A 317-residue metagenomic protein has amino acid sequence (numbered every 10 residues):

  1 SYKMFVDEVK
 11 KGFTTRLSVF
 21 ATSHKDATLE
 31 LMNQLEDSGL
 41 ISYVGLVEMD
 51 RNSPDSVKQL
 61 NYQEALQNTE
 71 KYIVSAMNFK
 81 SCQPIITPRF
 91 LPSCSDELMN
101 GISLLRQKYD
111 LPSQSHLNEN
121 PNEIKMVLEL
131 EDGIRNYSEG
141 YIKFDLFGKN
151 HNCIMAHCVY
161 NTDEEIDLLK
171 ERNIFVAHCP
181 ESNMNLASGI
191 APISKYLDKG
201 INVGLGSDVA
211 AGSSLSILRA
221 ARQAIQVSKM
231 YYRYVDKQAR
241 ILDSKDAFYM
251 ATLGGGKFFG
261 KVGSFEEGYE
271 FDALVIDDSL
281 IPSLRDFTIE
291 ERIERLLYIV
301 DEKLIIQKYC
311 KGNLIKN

Functional and structural regions predicted by a protein language model:
S1-A27, P88, P92-L98: Divalent metal-binding segments
E8-L17, K80-I85, F144-N152, N173-A177 (+1 more regions): Short, surface-exposed connector motifs at secondary-structure boundaries
F13, L35, I86, H116 (+10 more regions): Divalent metal-coordination and catalytic microenvironments
T28-V159: Metal-coordinating catalytic core of metallo-dependent amide/deamination hydrolases
V47-D50, E119, P180-N185, V209-A211: Short, acidic/turn-prone active-site loops that include or flank metal/cofactor- and phosphate-binding residues
K143-K149, I193-P282: His/Asp/Glu-enriched, well-ordered alpha-helical/loop segment that forms or immediately abuts the divalent-metal
N161-E164, K170-I201, L205-S207: A conserved active-site cap/scaffold subdomain adjacent to cofactor or substrate pockets
E270-N317: C-terminal cap of metal-dependent C-N hydrolases
